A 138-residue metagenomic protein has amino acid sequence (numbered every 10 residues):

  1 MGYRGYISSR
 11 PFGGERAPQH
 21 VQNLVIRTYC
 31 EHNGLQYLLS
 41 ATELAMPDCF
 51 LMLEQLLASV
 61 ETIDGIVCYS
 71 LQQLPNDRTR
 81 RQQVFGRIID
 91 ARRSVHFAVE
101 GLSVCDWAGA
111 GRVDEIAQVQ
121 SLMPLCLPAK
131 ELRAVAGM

Functional and structural regions predicted by a protein language model:
M1-M138: Short, structured surface patches at the beginning of a domain
